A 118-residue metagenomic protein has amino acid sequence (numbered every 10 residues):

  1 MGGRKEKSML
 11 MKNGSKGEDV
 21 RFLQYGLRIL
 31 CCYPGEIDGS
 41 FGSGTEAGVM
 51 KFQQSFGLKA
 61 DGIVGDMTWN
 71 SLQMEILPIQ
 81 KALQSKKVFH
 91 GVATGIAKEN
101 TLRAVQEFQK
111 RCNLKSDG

Functional and structural regions predicted by a protein language model:
M1-G118: Cell-envelope/ECM-targeting effectors and their regulatory/trafficking segments
